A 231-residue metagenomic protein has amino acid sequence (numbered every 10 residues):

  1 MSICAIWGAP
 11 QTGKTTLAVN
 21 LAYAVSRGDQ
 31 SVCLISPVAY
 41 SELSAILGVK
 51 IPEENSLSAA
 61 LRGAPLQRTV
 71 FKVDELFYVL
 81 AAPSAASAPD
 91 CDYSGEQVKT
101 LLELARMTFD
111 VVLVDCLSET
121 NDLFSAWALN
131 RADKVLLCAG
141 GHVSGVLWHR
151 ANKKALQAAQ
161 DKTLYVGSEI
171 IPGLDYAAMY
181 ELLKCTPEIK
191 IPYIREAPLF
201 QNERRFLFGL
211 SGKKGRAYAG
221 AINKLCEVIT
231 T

Functional and structural regions predicted by a protein language model:
S2-A39: Walker A/P-loop phosphate-binding motif and the immediately C-terminal alpha-helix
I6-W7, I35, A81-A82, L113-D115 (+3 more regions): Conserved beta-strand segments of the P-loop GTPase G domain that flank and frequently precede/overlap
D29, D74, F109, A132-D133 (+2 more regions): Short, well-ordered alpha-helix to beta-strand connector turns
C33-M107, L199-N202: P-loop/Walker-type NTP enzyme "switch/lid" segment
D92-K99, R150-G173, G209-G212: P-loop/Walker A phosphate-binding loop and immediately adjacent motor/lid segment at beta-alpha junctions
T108-E119: Glycine-rich phosphate-binding loop used to anchor ATP phosphates in small-molecule kinases, encompassing both
D122-H142: Inter-motif core of Ras-like GTPase G domains
E169-I171, A177-S211, I222: Beta-strand-loop-alpha "switch" segments that mediate conformational coupling across diverse proteins
